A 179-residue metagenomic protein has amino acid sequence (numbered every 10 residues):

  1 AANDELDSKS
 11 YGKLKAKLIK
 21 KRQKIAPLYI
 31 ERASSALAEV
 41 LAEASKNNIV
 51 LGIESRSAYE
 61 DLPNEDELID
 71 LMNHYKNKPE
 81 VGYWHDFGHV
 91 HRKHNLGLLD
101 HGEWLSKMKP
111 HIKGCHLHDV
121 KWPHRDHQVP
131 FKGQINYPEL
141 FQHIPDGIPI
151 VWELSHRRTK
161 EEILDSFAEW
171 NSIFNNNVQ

Functional and structural regions predicted by a protein language model:
A1, G52-R56, W84-G88, H116-H118 (+1 more regions): A cross-family glycoside hydrolase active-site/sugar-binding cleft signature
A1-Y83: Active-site acidic/histidine proton-transfer and metal-coordination neighborhood in alpha/beta enzyme cores
I30, D61-I69, H89-P149, S155-R157: Gly/Pro-rich active-site loop or hairpin
A38, A42, N73, S106 (+2 more regions): Surface-exposed alpha-helical segments enriched in charged/polar residues
V50-G52, R56-E60, N136, L140 (+1 more regions): A short, hydrophobic/aromatic-rich structural module that often spans a beta strand with its adjoining loop
K160-Q179: C-terminal helical cap(s) of enzyme catalytic domains, especially alpha/beta-barrels
